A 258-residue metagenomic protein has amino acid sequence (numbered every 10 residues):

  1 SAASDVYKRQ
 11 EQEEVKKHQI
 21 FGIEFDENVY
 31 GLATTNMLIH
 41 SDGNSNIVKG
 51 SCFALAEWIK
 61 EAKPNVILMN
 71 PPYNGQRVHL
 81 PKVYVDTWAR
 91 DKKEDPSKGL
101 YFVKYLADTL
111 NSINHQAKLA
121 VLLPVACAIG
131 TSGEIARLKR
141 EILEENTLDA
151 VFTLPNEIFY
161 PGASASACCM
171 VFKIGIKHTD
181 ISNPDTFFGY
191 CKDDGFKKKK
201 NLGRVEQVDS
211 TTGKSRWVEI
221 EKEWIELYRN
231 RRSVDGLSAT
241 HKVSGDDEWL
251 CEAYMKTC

Functional and structural regions predicted by a protein language model:
S1-M69, N74-Q76, P124-A126, L138 (+1 more regions): Conserved S-adenosyl-L-methionine
E61, N65-C258: A conserved structural/catalytic subdomain of Rossmann-like adenosyl-cofactor enzymes
